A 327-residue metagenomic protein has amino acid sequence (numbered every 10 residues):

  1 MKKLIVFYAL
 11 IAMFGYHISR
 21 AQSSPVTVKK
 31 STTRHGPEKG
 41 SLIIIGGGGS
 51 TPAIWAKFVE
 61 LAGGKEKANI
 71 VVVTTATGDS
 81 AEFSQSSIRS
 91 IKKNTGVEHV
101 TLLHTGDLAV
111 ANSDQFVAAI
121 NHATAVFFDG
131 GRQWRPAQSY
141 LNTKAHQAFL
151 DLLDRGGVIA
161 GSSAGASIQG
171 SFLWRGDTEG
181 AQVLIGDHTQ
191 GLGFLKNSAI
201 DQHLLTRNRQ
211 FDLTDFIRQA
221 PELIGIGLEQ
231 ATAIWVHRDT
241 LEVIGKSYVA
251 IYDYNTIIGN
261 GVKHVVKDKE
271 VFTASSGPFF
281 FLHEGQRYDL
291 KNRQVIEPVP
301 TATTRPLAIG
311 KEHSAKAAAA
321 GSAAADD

Functional and structural regions predicted by a protein language model:
M1-P25: Bacterial Sec-dependent N-terminal signal peptides
Q22-E66, A81-S86, I91-N94, L173-R175 (+1 more regions): C-terminal and late-domain segments of enzyme folds
V59, A68-A118: ATP/NTP phosphate-donor binding region
A119-H122, K144-G156: Catalytic-core regions built around general acid/base machinery
F128-G130, F149-L173: Catalytic nucleophile loop
Q133-N142: Glycine/threonine-rich flexible loop motifs
